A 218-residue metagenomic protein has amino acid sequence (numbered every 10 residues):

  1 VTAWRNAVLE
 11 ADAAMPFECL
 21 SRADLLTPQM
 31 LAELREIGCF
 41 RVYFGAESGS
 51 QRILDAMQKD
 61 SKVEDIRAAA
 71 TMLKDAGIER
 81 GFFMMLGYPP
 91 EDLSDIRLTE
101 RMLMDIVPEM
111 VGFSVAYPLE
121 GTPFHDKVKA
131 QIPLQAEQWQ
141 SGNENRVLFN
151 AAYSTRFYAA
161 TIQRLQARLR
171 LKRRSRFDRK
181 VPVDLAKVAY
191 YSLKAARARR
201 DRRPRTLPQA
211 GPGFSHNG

Functional and structural regions predicted by a protein language model:
V1-G81, L86: Conserved SAM/AdoMet-binding glycine-rich loop
L26, D65, E91-D95, F157 (+1 more regions): Soluble or luminal CAZymes and related metallo-dependent hydrolases
M30-A32, P89-D105: Catalytic cores of alpha/beta
R52, A56-M57, L86-S94, E109-W139 (+1 more regions): Flexible glycine/acidic-rich beta-alpha junction loops that bind and position SAM and/or redox cofactors in anaerobic
D60-S61, T99-R101, K129-I132: Short, hinge-like loop/turn segments at secondary-structure boundaries
I78-F83, D105-V111: Conserved beta-strand->loop/alpha-helix structural units within folded catalytic cores of enzymes with alpha/beta
P123-K129, Q135-G218: Radical SAM enzyme core and accessory elements
